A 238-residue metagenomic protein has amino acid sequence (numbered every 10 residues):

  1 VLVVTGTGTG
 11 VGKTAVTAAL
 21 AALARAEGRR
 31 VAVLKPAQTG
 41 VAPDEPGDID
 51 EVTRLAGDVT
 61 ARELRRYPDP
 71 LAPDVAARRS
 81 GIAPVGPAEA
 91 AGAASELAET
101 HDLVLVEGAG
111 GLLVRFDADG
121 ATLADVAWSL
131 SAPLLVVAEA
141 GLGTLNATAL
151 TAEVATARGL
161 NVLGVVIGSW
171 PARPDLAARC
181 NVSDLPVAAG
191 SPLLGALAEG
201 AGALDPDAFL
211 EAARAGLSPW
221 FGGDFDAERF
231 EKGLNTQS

Functional and structural regions predicted by a protein language model:
V1-V3, R30: Extreme N-terminal starter segment of soluble prokaryotic enzymes
V3-A18: Glycine-rich phosphate-binding P-loop
A15-P84, A88, A93-L97: N-terminal phosphate/diphosphate-binding loop that engages ATP/GTP or pyrophosphate donors across diverse enzyme folds
V33-K35, L135-A138, L163-S169: Short internal beta-strands
A90-D119: Switch II (G3) loop of P-loop NTPases
D117-A140: Inter-motif core of Ras-like GTPase G domains
D117-D125, A149-A152, A178-S183: Charged helix-capping and loop-helix junction motifs
E153-S238: C-terminal lobe/tail of nucleotide-utilizing enzymes
